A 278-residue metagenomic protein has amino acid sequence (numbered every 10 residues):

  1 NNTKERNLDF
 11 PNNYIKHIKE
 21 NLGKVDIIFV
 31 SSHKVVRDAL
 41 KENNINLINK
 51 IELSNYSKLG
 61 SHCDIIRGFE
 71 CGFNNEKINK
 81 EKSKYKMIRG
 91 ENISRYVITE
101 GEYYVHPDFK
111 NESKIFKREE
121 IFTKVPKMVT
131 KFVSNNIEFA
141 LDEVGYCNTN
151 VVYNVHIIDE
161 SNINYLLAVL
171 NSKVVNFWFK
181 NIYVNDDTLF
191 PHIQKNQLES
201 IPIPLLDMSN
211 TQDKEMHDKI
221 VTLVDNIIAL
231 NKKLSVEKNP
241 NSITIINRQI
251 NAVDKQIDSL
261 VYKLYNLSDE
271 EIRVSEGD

Functional and structural regions predicted by a protein language model:
N1-T3: Conserved beta strand-loop-helix elements of the APE1-like EEP
R6, F10, C147, I193 (+1 more regions): Short acidic-hydrophobic sequence patches enriched in Asp/Glu that either
N13, N21-E70, S83, G90-E91 (+1 more regions): Non-catalytic DNA-recognition/assembly elements of restriction-modification systems
I18: Terminal RNA-binding accessory module
I45-Q212: Polybasic, glycine- and aromatic-enriched phosphate-binding surface used to engage nucleic acids
